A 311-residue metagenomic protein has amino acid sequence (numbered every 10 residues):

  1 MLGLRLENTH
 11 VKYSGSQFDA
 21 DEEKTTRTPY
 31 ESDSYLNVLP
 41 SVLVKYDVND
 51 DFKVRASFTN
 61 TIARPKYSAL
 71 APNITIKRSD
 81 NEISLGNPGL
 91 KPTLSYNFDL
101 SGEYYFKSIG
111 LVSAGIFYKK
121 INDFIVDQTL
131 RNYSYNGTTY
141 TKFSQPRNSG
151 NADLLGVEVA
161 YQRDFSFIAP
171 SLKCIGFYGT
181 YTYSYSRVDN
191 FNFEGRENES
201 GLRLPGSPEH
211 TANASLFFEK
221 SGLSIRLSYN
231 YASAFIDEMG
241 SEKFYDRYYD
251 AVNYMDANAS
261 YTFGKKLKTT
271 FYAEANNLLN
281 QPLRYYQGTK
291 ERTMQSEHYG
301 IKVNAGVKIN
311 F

Functional and structural regions predicted by a protein language model:
M1-N49, T75-I76: Signature of Gram-negative outer-membrane beta-barrel scaffolds
E7-Y13, D51, T61-P65, K107-I109 (+5 more regions): Structural signature of outer-membrane beta-barrel domains
N8, Y118-K120, T138-I236: Gram-negative outer-membrane beta-barrel transporters
K12-D21, Y67-N73, D80-N81, I125-R131 (+5 more regions): Outer-membrane beta-barrel translocator domains and adjoining extracellular loop/strand segments of Gram-negative
E23-E31, I83-P88, K142-S149, E197-L202 (+2 more regions): Extracellular loop and loop/strand-boundary signature of outer-membrane beta-barrel proteins
D33, I62-I121, G137-D164, L204-H210 (+1 more regions): Outer-membrane beta-barrel signature, preferentially recognizing the C-terminal barrel domain of Gram-negative
V42, K173-Y183, L202-F311: Conserved C-terminal beta-signal and adjacent last beta-strands/turns of outer-membrane beta-barrel proteins
D51, I109, S166-I175, F191 (+1 more regions): Short loop/turn motifs that connect adjacent beta-strands in outer-membrane beta-barrel proteins
